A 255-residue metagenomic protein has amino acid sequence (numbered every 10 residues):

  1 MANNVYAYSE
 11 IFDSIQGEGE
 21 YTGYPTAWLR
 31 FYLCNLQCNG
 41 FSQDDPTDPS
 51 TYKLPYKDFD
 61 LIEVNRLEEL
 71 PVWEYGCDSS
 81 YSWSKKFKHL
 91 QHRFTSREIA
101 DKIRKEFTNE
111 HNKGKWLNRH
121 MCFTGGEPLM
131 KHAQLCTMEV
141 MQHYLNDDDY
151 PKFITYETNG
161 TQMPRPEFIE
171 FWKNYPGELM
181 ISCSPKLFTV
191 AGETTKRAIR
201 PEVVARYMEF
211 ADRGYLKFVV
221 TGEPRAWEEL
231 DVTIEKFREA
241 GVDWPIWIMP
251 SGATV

Functional and structural regions predicted by a protein language model:
M1-T95, N109-G114: N-terminal [4Fe-4S]-dependent radical SAM core
I11-S14, E127, N159: Conserved acidic residues
R30, T124-G125: A secondary-structure boundary/capping signal
N35, G126-P128: Catalytic nucleophile-elbow at a beta strand-turn-alpha helix junction centered on a G-D-S/GDSL motif, marking
S84, P128-L129: Glycine-/small-residue-rich active-site loops that bind phosphorylated ligands and cofactors
A100, R104, T108-H120, L129-V255: Conserved AdoMet/S-adenosylmethionine-binding subsite of the radical SAM
